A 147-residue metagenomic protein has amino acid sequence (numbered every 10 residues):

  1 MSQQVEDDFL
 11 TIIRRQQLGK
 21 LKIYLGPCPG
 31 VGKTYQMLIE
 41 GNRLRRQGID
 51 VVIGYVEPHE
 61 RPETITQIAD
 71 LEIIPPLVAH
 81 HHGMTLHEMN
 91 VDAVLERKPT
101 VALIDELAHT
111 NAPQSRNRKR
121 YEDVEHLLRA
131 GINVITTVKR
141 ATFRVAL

Functional and structural regions predicted by a protein language model:
Q4-Q17: Pre-Walker A adenine-sensing motif
L18-E96: Conserved P-loop
K22, L127, K139-R140: ASCE RecA-like P-loop NTPase motor cores that couple ATP hydrolysis to mechanical translocation on nucleic acids
G41, Y121-L128: Short amphipathic alpha-helical segments and helix-helix/interface helices
R43, E57-P62, A108-H109, N133-V134 (+1 more regions): Conserved nucleotide-binding/hydrolysis micro-motifs of P-loop NTPases
D50, K98-V101, L127-T136: Loop/turn-to-beta-strand initiation segments
E106-Y121, K139-R140, R144-L147: Conserved ATPase-coupling elements of RecA-like P-loop NTPase cores
